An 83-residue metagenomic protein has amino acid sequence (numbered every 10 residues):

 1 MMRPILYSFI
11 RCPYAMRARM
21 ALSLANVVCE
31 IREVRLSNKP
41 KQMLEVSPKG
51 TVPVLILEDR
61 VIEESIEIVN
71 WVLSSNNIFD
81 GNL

Functional and structural regions predicted by a protein language model:
M1-L83: GST-like domain detector, emphasizing the conserved glutathione-binding G-site in the N-terminal thioredoxin-like
